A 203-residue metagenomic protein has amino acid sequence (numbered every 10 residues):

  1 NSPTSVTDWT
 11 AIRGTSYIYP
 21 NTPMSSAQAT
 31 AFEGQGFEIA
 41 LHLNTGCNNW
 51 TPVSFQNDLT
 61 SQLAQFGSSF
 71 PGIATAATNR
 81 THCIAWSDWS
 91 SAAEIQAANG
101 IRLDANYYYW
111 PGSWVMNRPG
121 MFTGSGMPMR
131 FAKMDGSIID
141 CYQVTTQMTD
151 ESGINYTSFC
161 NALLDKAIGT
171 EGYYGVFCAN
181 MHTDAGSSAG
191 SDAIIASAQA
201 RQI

Functional and structural regions predicted by a protein language model:
S2-A92, A105-M116, I139-M148, A179-T183: Metal-dependent polysaccharide deacetylase catalytic core of the NodB/CE4 family, i.e., the active-site-bearing domain
N21, W86, M127-I203: Catalytic grooves of carbohydrate-active enzymes
T30-G36, A93-I101, I195-A200: Short, surface-exposed basic-aromatic patches at helix termini and helix-loop junctions that form
D58-S61, M121-D135: Acidic, Ser/Thr-rich peripheral helices and adjacent loops at domain boundaries
S68-P71, A98-G100, E171: Active-site neighborhood of glycoside hydrolase catalytic domains
T75, G100-R102, Y173-G175: Short loop/turn motifs at secondary-structure junctions
W89-I101, S113-G126: Substrate-binding cleft/loops of secretory-pathway carbohydrate-active enzymes
